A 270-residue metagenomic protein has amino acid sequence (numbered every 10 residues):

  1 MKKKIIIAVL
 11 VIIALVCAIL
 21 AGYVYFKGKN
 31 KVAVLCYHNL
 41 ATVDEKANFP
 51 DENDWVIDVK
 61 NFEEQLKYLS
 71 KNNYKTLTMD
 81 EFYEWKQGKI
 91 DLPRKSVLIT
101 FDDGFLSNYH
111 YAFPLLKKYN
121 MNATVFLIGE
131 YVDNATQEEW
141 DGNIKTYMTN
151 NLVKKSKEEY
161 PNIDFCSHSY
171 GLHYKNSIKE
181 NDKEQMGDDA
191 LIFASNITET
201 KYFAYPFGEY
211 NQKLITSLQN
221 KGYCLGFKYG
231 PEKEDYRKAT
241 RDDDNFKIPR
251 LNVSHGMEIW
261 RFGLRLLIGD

Functional and structural regions predicted by a protein language model:
M1-A21: N-terminal Sec-pathway targeting helices
L20-I99, N176-D270: C-terminal active-site subregion of NodB/CE4 polysaccharide deacetylases
K31-V32, P50-K155, N162: Active-site beta->alpha N-cap acidic-glycine motif
N108-Y109, D133-T136, Y174-N176, N211-L214: Extracytoplasmic/secreted cell-surface and envelope-processing proteins
M121, P161, I197-K201: Short glycine/proline-enriched coil/turn segments at helix->beta-strand junctions
F126-I128, H168, Y229: Generic beta-sheet signal
G129-Y131, S169-H173, E209: Active-site-proximal loop/turn and secondary-structure-junction residues that shape catalytic pockets, frequently
M148-D188: Histidine/lysine/aspartate-rich catalytic loop segments that bind and position anionic ligands
